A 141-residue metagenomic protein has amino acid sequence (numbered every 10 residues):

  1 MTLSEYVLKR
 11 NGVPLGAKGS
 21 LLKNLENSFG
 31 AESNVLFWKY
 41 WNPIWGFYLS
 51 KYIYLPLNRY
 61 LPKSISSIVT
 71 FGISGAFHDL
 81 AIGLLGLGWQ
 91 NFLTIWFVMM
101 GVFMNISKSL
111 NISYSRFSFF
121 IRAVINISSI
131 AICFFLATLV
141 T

Functional and structural regions predicted by a protein language model:
M1-S74, R116-T141: Membrane-interfacial catalytic/cofactor-binding modules of polytopic membrane enzymes
A76, L80-A81: Active-site His/Glu-centered metal-binding helix of metallohydrolases
I82-S118: Extended hydrophobic/aromatic segments used for targeting, binding, or gating
